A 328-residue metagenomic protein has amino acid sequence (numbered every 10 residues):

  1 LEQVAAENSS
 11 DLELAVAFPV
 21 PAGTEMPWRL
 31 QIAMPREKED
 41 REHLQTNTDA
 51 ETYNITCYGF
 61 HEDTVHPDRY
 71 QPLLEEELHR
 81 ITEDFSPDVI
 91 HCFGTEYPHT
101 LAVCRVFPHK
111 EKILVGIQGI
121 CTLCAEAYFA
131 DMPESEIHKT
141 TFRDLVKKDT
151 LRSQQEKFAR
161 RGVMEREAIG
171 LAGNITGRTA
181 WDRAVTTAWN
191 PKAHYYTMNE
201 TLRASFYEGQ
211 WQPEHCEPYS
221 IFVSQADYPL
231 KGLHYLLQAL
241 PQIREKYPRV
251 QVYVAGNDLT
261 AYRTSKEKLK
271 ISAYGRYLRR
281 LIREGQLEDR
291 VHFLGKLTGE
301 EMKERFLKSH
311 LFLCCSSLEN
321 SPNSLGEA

Functional and structural regions predicted by a protein language model:
L1-Q45, T56: N-terminal subdomain of nucleotide-sugar transferases
T82, E304-S309: Short alpha-helical donor nucleotide-sugar binding micro-motif in glycosyltransferases
I137-N174, A188: Membrane-proximal helix-turn-helix segments that form the acceptor-binding/catalytic region of lipid-linked
Q212-K231, L237-Q242, V252-A255: Conserved donor-binding/catalytic core segment of Leloir-type glycosyltransferases
K266-K296, E300: Nucleotide-activated donor-binding/catalytic signature segment of Leloir-type glycosyltransferases, i.e., the conserved
K303, P322-E327: Short alpha-helical segment that forms part of, or immediately flanks, the ligand-binding pocket in carbohydrate-active
F312-L313: A short hydrophobic beta-strand element within the catalytic core of glycosyltransferases that build diverse glycans
S317: Aromatic "clamp/platform" in nucleotide-sugar-dependent glycosyltransferases that forms part of the donor/acceptor
